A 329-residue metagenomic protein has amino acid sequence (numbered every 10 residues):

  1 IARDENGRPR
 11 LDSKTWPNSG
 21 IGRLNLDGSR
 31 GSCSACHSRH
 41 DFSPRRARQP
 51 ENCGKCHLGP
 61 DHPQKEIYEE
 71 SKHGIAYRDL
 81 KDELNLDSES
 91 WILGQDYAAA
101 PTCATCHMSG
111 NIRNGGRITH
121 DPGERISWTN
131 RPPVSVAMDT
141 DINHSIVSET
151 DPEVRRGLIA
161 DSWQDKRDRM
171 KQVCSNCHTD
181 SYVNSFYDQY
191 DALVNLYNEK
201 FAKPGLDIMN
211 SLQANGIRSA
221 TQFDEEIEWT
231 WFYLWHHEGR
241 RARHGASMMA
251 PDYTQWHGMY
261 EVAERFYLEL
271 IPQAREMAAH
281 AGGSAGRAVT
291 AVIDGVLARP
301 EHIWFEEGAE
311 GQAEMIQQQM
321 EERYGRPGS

Functional and structural regions predicted by a protein language model:
I1-G328: Primarily the internal scaffold of c-type cytochrome electron-transfer domains, especially repeated/multiheme c-type
